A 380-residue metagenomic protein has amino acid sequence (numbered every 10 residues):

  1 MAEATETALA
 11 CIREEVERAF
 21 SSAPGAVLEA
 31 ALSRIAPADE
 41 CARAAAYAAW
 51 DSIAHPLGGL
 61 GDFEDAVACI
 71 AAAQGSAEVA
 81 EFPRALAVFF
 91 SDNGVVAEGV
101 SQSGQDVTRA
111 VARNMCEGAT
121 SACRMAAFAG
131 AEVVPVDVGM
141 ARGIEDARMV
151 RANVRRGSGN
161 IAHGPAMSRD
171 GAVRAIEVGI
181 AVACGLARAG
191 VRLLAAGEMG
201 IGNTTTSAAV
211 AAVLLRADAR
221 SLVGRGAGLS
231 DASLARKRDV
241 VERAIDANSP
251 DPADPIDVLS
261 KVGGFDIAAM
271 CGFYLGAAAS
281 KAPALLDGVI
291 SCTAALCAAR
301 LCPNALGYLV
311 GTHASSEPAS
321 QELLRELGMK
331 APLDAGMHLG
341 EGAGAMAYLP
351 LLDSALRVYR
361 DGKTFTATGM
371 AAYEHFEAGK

Functional and structural regions predicted by a protein language model:
A2-K380: N-terminal loops that bind phosphate or other acidic moieties and the adjacent beta-alpha structural core
